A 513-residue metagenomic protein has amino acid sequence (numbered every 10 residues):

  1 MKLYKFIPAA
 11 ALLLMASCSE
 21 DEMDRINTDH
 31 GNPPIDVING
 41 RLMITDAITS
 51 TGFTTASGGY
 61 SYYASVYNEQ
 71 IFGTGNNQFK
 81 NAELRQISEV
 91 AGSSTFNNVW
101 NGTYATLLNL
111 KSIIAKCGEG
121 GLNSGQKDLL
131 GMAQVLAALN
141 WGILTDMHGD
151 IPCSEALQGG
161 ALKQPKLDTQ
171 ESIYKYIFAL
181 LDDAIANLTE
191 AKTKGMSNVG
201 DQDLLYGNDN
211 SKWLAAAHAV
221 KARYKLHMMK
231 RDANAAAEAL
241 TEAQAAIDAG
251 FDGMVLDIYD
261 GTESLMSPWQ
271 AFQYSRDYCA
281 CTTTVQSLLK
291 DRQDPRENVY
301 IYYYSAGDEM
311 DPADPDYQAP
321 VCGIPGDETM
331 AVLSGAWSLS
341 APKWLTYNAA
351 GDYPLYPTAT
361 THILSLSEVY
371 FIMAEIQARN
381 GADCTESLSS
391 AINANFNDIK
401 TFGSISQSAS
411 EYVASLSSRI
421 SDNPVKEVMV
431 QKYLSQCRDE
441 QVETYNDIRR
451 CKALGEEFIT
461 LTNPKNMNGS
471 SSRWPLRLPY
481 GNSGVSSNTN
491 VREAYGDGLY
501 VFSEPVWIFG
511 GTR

Functional and structural regions predicted by a protein language model:
M1-A16: Sec-dependent bacterial lipoprotein signal peptides
C18-G73, G120, L345-T346, K452-R513: Membrane-proximal, proline-rich intrinsically disordered regions
M23-R25, I405-E411: Short acidic (Asp/Glu) and glycine-rich catalytic loops that position anionic groups and cofactors
P34-R41, G75-I399, G403, S418-V425 (+2 more regions): Structured, solvent-exposed acidic/aromatic patches
G58-G59, L434-R450: Bilobed periplasmic-binding protein-like "clamshell/Venus-flytrap" ligand-binding domains
H362, S367-I372, A378, C384-I405 (+3 more regions): Flexible, acidic glycine-rich loops studded with aromatic residues
Y412-S418: Extracytoplasmic gating/loop element in the C-terminal half of outer-membrane beta-barrel translocons and assembly
